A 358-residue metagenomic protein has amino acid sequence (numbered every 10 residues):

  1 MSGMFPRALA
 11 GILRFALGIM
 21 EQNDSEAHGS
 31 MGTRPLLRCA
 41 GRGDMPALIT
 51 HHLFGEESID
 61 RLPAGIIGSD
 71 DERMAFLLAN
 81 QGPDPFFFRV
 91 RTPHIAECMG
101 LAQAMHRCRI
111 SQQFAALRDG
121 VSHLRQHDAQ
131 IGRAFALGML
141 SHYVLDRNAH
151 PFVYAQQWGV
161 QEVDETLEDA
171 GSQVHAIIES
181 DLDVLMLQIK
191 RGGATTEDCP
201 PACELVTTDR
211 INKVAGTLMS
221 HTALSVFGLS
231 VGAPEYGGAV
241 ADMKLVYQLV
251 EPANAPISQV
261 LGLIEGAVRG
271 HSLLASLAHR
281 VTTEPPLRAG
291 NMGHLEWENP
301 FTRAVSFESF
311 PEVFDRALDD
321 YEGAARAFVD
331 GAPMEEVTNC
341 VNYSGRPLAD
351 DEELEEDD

Functional and structural regions predicted by a protein language model:
M1-D44: N-terminal amphipathic/basic-hydrophobic helices that include classical n-h-c signal peptides and signal-anchor
E21, G32-G138, Y143-D358: N-terminal leader/auxiliary helical segments
